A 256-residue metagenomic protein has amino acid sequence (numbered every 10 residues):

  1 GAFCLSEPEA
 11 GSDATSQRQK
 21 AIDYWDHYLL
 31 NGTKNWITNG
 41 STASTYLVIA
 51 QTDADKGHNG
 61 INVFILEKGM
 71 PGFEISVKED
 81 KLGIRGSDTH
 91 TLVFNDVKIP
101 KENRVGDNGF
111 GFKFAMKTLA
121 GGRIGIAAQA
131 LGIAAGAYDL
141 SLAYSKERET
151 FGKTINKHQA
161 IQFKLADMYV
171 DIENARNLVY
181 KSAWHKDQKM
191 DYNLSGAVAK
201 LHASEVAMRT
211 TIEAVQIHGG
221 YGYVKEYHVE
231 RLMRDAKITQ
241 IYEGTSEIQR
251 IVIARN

Functional and structural regions predicted by a protein language model:
G1-L5: A short, Trp-centered hydrophobic/proline-enriched beta-strand micro-motif
E9-S12, W36-N39, D53-D55, K81-D88: Short Gly/Pro-enriched turn/cap motifs at secondary-structure boundaries
G11-S16, D23-Y28, T91-V93, F110-N256: Alpha-helical interface subdomain recognition
A14-S16, T42-A43, H58-N59, S87-T89 (+1 more regions): Short, solvent-exposed loop/turn segments at the edges of secondary structure
S16-Q17, P71-P100: Flexible, small-/acidic-enriched active-site or ligand-binding loops
I22, V48-T52, I65-E67, V93-N95 (+2 more regions): Short beta-strand-to-turn element immediately C-terminal to the catalytic PLP-Schiff-base lysine in fold type I
N31-I75: A short core secondary-structure module
G60, I75-V77, P100-N108: Short, charged, solvent-exposed linker or helix-capping segments at domain edges/interfaces that act as flexible hinges
